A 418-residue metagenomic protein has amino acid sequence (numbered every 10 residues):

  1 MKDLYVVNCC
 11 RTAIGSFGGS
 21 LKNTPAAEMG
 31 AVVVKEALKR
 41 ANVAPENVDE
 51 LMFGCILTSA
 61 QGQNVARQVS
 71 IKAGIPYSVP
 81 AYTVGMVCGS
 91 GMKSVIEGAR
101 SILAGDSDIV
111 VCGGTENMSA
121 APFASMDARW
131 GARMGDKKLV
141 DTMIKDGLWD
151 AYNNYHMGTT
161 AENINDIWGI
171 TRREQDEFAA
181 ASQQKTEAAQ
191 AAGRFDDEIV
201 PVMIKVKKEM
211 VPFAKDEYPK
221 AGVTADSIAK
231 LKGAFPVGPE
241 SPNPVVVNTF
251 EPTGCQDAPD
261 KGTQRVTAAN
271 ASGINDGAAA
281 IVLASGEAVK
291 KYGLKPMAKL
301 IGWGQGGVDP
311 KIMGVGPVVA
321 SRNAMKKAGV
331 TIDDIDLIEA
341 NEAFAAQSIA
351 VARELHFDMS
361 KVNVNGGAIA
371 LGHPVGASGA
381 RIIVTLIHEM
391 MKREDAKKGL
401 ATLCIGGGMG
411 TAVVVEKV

Functional and structural regions predicted by a protein language model:
M1-Q61, V65-A73, Y77-P80, T160-R172 (+4 more regions): Conserved active-site "lid/cap" helical segment
C10-T12, K22-V32, R40, E174-G286 (+3 more regions): N-terminal extracellular/periplasmic Venus flytrap/periplasmic-binding protein-like
T12-L38, L57-S59, Y82-A99, S119 (+7 more regions): Active-site pocket-shaping loop/turn-to-helix segments
E46-G54, P80-T83, V110-T115, D176-A181 (+5 more regions): Beta-strand segments within the central parallel beta-sheet cores of soluble alpha/beta enzyme folds
C55-V110, Y152-T159, G222, A229-G273 (+3 more regions): Conserved catalytic cysteine-centered active-site region of acyl-thioester-dependent Claisen-condensing enzymes
I109-I164: Flexible glycine-/small-residue-enriched beta->alpha junction loops that bind anionic phosphate/pyrophosphate groups
T160-E162, E198, K205-V206, I301-A370: Active-site pocket-lining segment
